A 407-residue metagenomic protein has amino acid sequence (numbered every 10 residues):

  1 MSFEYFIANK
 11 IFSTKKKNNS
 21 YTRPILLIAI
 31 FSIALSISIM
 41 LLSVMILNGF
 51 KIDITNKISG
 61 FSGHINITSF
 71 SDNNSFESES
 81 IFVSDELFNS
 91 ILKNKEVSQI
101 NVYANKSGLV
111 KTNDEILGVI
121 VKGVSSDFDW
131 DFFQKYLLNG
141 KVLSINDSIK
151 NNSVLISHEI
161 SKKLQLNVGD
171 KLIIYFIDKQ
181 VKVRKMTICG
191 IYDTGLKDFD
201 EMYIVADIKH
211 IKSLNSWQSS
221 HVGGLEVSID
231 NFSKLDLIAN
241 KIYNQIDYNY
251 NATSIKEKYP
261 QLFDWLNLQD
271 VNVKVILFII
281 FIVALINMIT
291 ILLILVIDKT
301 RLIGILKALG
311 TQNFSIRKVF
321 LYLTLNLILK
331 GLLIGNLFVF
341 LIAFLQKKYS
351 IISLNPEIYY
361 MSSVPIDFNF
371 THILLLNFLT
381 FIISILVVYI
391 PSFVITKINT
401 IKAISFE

Functional and structural regions predicted by a protein language model:
I7, S59-N113, G118-G123: Membrane-proximal extracellular/periplasmic loop immediately following the first transmembrane helix
Y21-N48, N267-L302, L325-I334, I382-L386: Hydrophobic alpha-helical transmembrane segments of multi-pass inner-membrane transport and secretion
A104-S148, I188, V205-I208: The feature marks short, hydrophobic/small-residue-biased sequence motifs that occur predominantly
N139-L155, F176-D193: Beta-strand-rich non-transmembrane domains
I177-V273, I280: Mechanotransmission and gating elements of multispan inner-membrane complexes involved in transport and envelope
L293-L295, L302-Q346: Transmembrane alpha-helical interface segments in multi-pass membrane proteins
K318, K330-L376, Y389, F393 (+1 more regions): Short helix-loop junctions at transmembrane helix boundaries
F393-E407: Short cytosolic juxtamembrane segments of multi-pass membrane proteins
